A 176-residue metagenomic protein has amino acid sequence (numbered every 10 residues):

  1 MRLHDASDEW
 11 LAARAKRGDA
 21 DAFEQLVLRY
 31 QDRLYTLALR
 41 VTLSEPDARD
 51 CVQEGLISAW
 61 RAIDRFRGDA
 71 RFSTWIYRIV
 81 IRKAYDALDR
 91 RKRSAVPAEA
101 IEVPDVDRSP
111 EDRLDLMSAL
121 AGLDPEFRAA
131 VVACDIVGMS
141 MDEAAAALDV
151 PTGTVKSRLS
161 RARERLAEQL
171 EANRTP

Functional and structural regions predicted by a protein language model:
M1-L3, R14-Q25, Y35-E54, T152 (+1 more regions): Short, charged helix-capping/linker segments at alpha-helix termini
R2, V96-A121: Acidic, proline/glycine-rich intrinsically disordered inter-domain spacer in sigma factors
W10-R14, D115-D124: Short amphipathic alpha-helical boundary/capping segments
K16-R17, L43-S44, E54-R71, R90-K92: Sigma70-family region 2
T36, D50-I57, A70-R82: Structural recognition of an alpha-helix C-terminal capping motif at a helix-to-coil junction
L43-P46, A121-A129, V137-T154, R165-E168: Helix-turn-helix DNA-binding module
R61-G68, R78-A98, S109: Arg/Lys-rich amphipathic alpha helix in sigma70-family domain 2
R67, D89-K92, R128, R163-P176: Short, Lys/Arg-enriched C-terminal cap helix and immediately downstream tail that follows
